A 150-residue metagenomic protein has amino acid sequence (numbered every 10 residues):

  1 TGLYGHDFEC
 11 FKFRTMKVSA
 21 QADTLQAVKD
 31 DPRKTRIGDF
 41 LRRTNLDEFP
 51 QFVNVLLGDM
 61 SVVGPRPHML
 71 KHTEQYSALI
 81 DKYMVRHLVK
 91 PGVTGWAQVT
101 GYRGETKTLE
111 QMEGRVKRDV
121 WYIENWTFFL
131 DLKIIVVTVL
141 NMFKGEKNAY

Functional and structural regions predicted by a protein language model:
T1-Y150: Conserved small/aromatic sequence motifs within transmembrane helices
